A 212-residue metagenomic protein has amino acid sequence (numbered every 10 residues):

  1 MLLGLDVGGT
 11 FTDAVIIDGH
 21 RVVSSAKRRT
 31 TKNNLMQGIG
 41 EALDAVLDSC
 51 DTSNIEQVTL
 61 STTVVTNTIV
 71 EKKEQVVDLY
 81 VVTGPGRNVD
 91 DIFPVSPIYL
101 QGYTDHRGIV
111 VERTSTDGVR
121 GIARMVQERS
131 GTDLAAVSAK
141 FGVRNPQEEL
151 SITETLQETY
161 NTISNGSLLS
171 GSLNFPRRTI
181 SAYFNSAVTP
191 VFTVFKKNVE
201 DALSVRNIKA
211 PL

Functional and structural regions predicted by a protein language model:
M1-L212: N-terminally biased helix-coil "hinge/interface" segments that flank
